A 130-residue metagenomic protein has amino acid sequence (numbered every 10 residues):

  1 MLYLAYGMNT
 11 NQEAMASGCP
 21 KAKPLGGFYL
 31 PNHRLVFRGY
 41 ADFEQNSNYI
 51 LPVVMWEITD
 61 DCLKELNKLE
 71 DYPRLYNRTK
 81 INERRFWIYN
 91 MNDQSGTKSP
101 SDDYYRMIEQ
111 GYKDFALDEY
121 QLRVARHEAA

Functional and structural regions predicted by a protein language model:
M1-A130: Glycine-aromatic micro-motifs
